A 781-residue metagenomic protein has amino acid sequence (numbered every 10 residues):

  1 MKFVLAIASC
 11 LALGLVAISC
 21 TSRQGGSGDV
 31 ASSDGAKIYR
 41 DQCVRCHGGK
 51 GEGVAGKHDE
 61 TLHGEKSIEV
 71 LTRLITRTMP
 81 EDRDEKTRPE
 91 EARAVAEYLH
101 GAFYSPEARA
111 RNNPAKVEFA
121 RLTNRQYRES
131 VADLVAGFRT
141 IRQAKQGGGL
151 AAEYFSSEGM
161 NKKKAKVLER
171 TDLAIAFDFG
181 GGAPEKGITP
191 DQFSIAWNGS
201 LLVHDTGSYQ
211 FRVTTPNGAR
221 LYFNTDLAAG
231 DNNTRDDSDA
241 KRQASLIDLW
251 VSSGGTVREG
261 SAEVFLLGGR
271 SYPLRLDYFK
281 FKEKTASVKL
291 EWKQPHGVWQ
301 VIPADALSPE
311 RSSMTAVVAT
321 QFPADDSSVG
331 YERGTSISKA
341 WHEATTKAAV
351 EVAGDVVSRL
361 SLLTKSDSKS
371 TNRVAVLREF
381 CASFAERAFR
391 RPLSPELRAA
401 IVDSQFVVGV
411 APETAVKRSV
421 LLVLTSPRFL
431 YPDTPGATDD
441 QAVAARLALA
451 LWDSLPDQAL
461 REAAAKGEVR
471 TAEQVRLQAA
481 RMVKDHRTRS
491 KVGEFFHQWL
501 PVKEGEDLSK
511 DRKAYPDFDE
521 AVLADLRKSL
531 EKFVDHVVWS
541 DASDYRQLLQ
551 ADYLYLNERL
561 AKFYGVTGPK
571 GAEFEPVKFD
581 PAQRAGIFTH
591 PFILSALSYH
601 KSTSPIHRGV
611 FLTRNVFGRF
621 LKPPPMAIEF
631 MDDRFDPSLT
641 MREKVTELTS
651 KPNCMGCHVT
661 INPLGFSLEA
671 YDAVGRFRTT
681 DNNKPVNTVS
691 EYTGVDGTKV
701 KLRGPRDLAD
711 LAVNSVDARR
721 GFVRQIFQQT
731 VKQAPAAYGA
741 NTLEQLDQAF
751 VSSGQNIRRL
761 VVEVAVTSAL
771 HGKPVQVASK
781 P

Functional and structural regions predicted by a protein language model:
C20-I38, R83, A115-A120, D632-L648: Electrostatic cytochrome c docking/interface patches
D29-G49, E91, V95, V131 (+3 more regions): Sequence/structural segment immediately N-terminal to covalent heme-attachment motifs in c-type and related
A36, G48-E81, F406, G665-N682: Gly/Gly-Pro-rich "capping" loops immediately C-terminal to redox-active cysteine motifs in periplasmic/lumenal
R40, T87-K145, V766-P781: Flexible coil segments in periplasmic/lumen-exposed cytochrome c-class electron-transfer proteins
C46-E52, H100-F103, G656-N662: Detector for the c-type heme attachment site
V54-V117, T730-P735: Axial heme c-ligation environment in periplasmic c-type cytochrome domains
L134-A136, A144, M314-Q728, A740-I757 (+1 more regions): Active-site substrate-binding loop specific to GH73 endo-beta-N-acetylglucosaminidase modules in bacterial autolysins
T140-D326, R333: Acidic/polar, compositionally biased interaction segments
